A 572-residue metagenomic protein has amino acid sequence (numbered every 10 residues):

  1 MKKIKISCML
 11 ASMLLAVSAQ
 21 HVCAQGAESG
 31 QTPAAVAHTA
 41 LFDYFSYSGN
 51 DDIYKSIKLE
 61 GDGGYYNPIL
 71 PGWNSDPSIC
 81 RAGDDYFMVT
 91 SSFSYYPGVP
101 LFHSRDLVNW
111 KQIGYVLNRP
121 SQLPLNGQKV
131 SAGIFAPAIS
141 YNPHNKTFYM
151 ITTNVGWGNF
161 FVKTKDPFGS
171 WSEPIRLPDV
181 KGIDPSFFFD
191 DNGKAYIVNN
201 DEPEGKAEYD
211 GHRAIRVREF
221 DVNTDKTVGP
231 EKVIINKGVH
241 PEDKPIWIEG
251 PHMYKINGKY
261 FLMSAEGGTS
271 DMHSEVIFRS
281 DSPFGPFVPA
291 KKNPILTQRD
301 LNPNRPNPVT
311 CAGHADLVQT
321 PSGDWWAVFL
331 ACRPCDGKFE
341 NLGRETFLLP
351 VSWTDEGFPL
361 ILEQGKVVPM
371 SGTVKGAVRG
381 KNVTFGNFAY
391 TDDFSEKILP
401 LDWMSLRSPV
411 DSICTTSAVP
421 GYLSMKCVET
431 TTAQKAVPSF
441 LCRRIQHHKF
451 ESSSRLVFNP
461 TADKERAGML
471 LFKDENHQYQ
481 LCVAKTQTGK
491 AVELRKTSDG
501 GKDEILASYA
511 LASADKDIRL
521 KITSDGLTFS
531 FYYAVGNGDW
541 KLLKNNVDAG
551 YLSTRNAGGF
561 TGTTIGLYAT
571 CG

Functional and structural regions predicted by a protein language model:
M1-E28: Bacterial Sec-dependent N-terminal signal peptides
Q25-G572: Carbohydrate-active catalytic/glycan-binding domains of CAZyme proteins, especially the secreted or lumenal ectodomains
